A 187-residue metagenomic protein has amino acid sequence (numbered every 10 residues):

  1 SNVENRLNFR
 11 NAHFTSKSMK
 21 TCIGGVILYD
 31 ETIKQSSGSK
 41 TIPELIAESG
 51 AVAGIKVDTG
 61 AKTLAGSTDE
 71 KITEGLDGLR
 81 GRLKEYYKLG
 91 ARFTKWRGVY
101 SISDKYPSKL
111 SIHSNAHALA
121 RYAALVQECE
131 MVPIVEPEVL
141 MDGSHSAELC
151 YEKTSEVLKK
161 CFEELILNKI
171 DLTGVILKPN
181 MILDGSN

Functional and structural regions predicted by a protein language model:
S1-L89, Y100-I102: Alpha/beta catalytic barrel-like cores
N2, W96, V135, L177: Conserved, mostly hydrophobic/aromatic
V3-A12, G75-L79, H113-L119, Y151-K159: Well-ordered, non-membrane alpha-helical segments in soluble/globular domains
M19-G24, E48-A53, L89-R92, Q127-P133 (+1 more regions): Short, well-ordered coil/turn segments that N-cap beta-strands
E31, G98-S101, E138-L140, N180-I182: Short, ordered loop/turn segments at secondary-structure junctions
A61, A65-L76, S101-N115, D142-K153 (+1 more regions): Glycine-rich tight-turn/loop motif centered on a GG-T
L79-F93, N115-M131, V157-N168: Structured alpha-helical segments in the cores of large, soluble enzyme domains
H145-N187: Active-site capping/gating regions of soluble enzymes
